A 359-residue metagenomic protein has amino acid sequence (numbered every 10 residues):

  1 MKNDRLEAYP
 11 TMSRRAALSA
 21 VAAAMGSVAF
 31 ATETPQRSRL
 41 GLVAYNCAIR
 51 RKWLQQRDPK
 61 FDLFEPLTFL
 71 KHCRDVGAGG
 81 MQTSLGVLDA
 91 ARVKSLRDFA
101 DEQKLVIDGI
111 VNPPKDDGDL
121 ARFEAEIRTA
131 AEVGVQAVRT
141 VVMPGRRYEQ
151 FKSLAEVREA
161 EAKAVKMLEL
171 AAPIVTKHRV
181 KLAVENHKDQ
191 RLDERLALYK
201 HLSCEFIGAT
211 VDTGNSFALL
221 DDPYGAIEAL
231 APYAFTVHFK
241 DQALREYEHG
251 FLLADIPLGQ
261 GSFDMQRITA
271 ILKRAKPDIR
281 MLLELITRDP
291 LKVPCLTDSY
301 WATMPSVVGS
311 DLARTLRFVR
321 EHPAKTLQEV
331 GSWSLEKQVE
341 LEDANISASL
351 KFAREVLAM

Functional and structural regions predicted by a protein language model:
M1-M12: N-terminal secretory signal peptides
K2, A17-A22, T32-G41, N46-P59 (+3 more regions): Histidine-acidic metal/acid-base catalytic patches
A24-T32, L88, E102-D108, P114-G208 (+2 more regions): Active-site acidic/histidine proton-transfer and metal-coordination neighborhood in alpha/beta enzyme cores
S38-Y45, M81-T83, I107-V111, V138-T140 (+4 more regions): Hydrophobic faces of well-ordered beta-strands that scaffold small-molecule active sites in alpha/beta enzyme cores
N46-F64, V111-L120, L154, R158-E159: Active-site mouth loops of central-metabolism enzymes
F64-V87, G134: Catalytic domains of carbohydrate-active enzymes, especially glycoside hydrolases
Q82-V93, P113-A121, Y148, N186-D193 (+3 more regions): Acidic-and-aromatic substrate-binding clefts and catalytic sites of carbohydrate-active enzymes
